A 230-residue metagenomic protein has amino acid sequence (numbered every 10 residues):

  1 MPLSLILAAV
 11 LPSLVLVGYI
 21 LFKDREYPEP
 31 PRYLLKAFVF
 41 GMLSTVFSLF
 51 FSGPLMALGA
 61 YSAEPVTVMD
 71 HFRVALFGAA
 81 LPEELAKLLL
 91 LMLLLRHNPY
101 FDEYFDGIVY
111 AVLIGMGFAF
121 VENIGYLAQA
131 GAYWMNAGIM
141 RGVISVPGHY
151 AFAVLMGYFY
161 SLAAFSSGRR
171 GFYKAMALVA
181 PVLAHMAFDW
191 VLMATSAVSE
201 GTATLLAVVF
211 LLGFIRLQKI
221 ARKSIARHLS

Functional and structural regions predicted by a protein language model:
M1-S230: Hydrophobic alpha-helical segments at protein termini of multi-pass membrane proteins
